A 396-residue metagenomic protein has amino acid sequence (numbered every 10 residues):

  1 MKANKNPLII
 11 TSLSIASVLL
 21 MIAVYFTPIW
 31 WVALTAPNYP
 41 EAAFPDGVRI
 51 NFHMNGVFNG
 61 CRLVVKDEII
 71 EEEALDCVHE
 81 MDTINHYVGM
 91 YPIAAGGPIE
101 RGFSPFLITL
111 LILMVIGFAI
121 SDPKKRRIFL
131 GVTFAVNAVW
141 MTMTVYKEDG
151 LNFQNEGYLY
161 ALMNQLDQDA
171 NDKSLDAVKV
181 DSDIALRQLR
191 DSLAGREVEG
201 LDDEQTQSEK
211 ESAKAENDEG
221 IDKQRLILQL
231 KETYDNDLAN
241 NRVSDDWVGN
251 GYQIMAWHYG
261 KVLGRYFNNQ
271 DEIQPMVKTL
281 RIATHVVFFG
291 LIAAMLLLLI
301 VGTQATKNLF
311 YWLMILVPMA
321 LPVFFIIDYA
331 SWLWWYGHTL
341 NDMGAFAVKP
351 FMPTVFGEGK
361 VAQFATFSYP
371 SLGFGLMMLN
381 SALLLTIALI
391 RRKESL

Functional and structural regions predicted by a protein language model:
M1-L8, S121-K125, E272-T279, G302-L309 (+1 more regions): Juxtamembrane loop-transmembrane helix junctions in multi-pass integral membrane proteins, especially the extracellular
K2-M21, P123-N137, A305-L321: Alpha-helical transmembrane segments and their helix-start/interface "positive-inside/aromatic belt" motifs in integral
K5, L389-L396: Membrane-interface capping segments at transmembrane-helix boundaries
I9-A33, S381-A382: N-terminal signal-anchor transmembrane alpha helix
V18-I29, F134-E148, L313-T339: Hydrophobic alpha-helical membrane-insertion segments
L19, E100-F118, I282-I300, W312-F325 (+1 more regions): Hydrophobic alpha-helical transmembrane segments
F26-I99, Y146-R281, Y329-S371: Long, glycine/tryptophan/cysteine-rich extracytoplasmic
M163, F289, A365-L384: Alpha-helical membrane-associated segments of multi-pass integral membrane proteins
